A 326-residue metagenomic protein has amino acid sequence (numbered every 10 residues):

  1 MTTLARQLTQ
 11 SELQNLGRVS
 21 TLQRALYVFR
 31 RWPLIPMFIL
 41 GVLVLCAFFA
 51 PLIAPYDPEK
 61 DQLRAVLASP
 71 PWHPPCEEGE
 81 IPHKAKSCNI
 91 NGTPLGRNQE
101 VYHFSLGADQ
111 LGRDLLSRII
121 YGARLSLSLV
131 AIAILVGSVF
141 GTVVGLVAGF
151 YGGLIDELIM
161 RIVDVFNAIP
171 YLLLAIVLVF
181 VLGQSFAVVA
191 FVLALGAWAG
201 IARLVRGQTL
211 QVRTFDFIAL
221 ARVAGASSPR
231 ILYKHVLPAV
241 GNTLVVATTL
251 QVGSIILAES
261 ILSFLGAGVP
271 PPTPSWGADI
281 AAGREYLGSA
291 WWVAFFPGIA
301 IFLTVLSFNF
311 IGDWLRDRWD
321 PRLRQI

Functional and structural regions predicted by a protein language model:
M1-S138, T142, L146, L154 (+2 more regions): Gly/Trp-centered helix-boundary motif
A108-I326: Alpha-helical transmembrane segments of integral membrane proteins, especially multi-pass inner/plasma-membrane
